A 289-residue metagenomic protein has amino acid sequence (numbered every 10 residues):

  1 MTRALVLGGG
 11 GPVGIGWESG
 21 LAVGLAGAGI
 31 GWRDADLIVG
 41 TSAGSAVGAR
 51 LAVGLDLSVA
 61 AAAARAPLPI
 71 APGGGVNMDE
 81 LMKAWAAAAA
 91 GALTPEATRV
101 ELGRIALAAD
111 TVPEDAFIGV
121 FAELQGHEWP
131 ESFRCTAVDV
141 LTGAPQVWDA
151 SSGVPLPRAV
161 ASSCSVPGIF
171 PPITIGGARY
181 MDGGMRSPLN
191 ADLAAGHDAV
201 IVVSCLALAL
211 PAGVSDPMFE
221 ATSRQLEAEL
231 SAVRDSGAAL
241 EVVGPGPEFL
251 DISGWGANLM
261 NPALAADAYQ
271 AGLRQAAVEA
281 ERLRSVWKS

Functional and structural regions predicted by a protein language model:
M1-T41, A46-S289: Patatin-like phospholipase
